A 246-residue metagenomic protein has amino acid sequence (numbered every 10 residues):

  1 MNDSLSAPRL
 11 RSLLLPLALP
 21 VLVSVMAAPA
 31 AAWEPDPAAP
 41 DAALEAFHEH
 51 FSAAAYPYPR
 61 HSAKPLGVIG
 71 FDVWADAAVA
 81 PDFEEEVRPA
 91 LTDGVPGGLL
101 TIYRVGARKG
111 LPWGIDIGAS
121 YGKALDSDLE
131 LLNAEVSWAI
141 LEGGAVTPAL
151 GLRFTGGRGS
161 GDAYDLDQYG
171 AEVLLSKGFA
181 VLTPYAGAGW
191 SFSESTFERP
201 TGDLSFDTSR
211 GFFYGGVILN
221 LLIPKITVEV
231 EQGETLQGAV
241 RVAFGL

Functional and structural regions predicted by a protein language model:
P16-V25: Bacterial N-terminal signal peptides
A32-G144: Transmembrane beta-barrel domains of Gram-negative outer membranes and organellar outer membranes
H61-S62, A75, V105-L111, A134-W138 (+4 more regions): Residues on the lipid-exposed face of transmembrane beta-strands in outer-membrane beta-barrel proteins
G67-I69, G98-Y103, S127-L132, D165-Y169 (+3 more regions): Residues that define the transmembrane beta-barrel architecture of outer-membrane proteins
F71-A75, I115-I117, P148-F154, L182-A188 (+3 more regions): Transmembrane beta-strands of outer-membrane beta-barrel proteins
A77-F83, Y121-S127, I140, F154-S160 (+5 more regions): Transmembrane beta-strands of outer-membrane beta-barrel pores
E84-A90, S120, L129-A134, G161-D167 (+2 more regions): Outer-membrane beta-barrel translocator domains and adjoining extracellular loop/strand segments of Gram-negative
G114-P184: Gram-negative (and chloroplast) outer-membrane scaffold detector with strong preference for beta-barrel transmembrane
